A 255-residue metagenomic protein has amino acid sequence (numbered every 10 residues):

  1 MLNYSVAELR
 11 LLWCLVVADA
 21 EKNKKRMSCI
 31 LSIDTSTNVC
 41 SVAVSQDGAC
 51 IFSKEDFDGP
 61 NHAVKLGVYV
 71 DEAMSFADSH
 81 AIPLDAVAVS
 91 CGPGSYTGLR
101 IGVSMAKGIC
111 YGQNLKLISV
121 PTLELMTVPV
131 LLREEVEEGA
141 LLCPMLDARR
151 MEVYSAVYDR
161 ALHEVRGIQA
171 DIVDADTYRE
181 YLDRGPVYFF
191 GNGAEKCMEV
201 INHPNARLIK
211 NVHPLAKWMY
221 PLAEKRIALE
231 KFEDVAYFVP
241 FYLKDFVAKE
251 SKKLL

Functional and structural regions predicted by a protein language model:
N3-Y4, N23: Intrinsic-disorder-associated, low-complexity terminal segments enriched in Asp/Asn/His/Tyr and depleted of Lys/Arg
K24-R26, A49, D58-N61, K116-P214 (+2 more regions): Surface "functional belts" at beta-alpha junctions
R26-P93: N-terminal beta-alpha supersecondary unit
A88-T122: DPxDG-like acidic metal-binding loop motif
I209-L255: Acyltransferase
